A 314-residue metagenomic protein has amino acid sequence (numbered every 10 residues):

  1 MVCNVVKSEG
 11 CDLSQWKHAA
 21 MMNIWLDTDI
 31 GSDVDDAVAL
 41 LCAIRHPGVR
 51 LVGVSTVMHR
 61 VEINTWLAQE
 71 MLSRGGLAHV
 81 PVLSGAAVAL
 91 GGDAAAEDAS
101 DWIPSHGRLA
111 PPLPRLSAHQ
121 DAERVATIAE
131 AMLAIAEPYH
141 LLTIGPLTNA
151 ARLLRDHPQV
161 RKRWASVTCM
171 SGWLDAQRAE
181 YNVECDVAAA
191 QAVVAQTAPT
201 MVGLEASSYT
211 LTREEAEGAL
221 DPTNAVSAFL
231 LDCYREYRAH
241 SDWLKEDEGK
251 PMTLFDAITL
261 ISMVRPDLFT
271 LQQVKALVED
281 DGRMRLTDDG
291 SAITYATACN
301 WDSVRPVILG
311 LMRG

Functional and structural regions predicted by a protein language model:
M1-V2, K17: Generic short amphipathic/hydrophobic targeting helices enriched at N-termini, encompassing Sec-type signal peptides
W16, M21-E70, P114-E214: Active-site histidine-anchored catalytic micro-motif
W16-M21, L41-R45, R50, E184-A188 (+1 more regions): Conformational coupling and interaction surfaces
T65-A134, S291-A298, V307-R313: Metal-dependent C-N hydrolase catalytic cores
A95-P104, E180-C185, A216-A219: Short, surface-exposed amphipathic charged segments that create phosphate/polyanion-binding patches used for binding
